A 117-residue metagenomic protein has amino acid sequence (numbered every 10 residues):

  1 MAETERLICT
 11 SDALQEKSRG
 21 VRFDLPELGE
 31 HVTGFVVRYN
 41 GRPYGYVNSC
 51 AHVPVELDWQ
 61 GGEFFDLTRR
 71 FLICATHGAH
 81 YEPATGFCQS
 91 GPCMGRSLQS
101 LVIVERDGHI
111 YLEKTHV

Functional and structural regions predicted by a protein language model:
M1-T68, P83, S97-V117: N-terminal pre-ligand scaffold of iron-sulfur
C50, C74-H77: Short cysteine clusters
F71: A short acidic, glycine-rich active-site loop that binds or catalyzes chemistry on phosphate/adenosine moieties
H80-F87: Short metal-binding segments enriched for Cys and/or His
C88-Q89, C93: Conserved catalytic-core motifs of GNAT/GCN5-like acyltransferases
